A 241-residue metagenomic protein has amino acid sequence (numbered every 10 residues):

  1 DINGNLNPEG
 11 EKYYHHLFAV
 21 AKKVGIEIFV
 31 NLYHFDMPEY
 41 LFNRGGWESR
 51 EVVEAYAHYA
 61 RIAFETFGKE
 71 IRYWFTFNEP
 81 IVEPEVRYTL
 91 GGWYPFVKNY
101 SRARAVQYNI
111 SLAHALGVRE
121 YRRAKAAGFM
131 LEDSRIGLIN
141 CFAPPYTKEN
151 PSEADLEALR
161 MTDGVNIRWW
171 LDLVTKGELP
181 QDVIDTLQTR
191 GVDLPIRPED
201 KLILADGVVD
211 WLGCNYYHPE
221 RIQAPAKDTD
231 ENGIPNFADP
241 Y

Functional and structural regions predicted by a protein language model:
D1-P8: Glycine-rich, proline-tolerant flexible connector loops at the mouths of alpha/beta enzymes
I2, H15-Y241: Active-site region of glycoside hydrolase catalytic domains
E9-G10, V52: Aromatic/His-enriched, Gly/Pro-containing loop or helix-boundary segments that lie immediately adjacent to catalytic
